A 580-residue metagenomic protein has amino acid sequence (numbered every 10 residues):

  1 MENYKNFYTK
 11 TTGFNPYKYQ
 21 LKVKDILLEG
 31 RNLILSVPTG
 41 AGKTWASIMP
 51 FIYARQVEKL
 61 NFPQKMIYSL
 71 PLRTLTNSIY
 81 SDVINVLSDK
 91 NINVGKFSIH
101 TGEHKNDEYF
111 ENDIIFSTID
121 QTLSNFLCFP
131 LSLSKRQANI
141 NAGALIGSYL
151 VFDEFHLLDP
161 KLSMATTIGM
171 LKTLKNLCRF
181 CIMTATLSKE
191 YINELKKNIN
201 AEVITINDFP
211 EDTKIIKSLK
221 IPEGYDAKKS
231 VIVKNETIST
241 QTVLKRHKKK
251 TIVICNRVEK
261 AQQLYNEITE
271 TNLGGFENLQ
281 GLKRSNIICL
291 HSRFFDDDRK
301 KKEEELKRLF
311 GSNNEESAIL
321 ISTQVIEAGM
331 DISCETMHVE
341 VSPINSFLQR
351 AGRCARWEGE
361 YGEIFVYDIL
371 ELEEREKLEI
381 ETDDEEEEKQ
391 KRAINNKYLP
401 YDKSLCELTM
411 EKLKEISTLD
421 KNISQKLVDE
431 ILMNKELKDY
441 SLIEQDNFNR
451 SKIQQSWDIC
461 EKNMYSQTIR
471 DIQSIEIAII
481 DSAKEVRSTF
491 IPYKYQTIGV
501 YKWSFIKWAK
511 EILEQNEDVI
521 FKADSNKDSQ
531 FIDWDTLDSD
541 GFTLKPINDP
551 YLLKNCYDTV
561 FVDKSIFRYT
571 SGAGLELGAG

Functional and structural regions predicted by a protein language model:
M1-S36: Conserved pre-motif I regulatory segment
G30-P50: Walker A/P-loop
T44-A46, F62-V86, T186-I192, V258: Conserved Walker A/P-loop ATP-binding site and its immediately adjacent core in helicase/helicase-like ATPase domains
Q64-I79, V243-T271: Conserved strand-helix element at the start of the C-terminal RecA-like helicase core
L87-L131: Inter-Walker segment of RecA-like/P-loop motor cores
Q137-D212: Post-DEXD/H (motif II) to motif III coupling segment of the RecA-like Helicase ATP-binding lobe
L187-H247: Interdomain hinge/linker at the junction between the two RecA-like core domains of SF2 helicases
Q263, E277, H291-E303, S342-P343 (+1 more regions): C-terminal helicase lobe and adjacent C-terminal extensions/tails of nucleic-acid helicase motors
